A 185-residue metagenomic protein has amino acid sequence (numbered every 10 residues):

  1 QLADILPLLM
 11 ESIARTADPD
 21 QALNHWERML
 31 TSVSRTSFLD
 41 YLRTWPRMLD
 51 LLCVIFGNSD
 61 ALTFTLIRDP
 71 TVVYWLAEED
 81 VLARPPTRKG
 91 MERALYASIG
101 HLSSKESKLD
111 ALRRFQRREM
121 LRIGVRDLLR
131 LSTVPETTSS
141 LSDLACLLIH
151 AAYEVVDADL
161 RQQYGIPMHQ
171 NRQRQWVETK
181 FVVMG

Functional and structural regions predicted by a protein language model:
Q1-G185: Non-catalytic regulatory/linker segments of enzymes
